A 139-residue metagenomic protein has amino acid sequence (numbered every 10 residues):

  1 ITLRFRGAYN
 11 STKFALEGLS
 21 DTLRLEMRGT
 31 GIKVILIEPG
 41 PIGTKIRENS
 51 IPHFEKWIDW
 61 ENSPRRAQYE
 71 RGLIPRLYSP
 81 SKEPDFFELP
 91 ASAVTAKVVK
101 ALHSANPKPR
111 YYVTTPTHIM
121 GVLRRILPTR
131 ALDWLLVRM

Functional and structural regions predicted by a protein language model:
L3-A8: Active-site loop immediately N-terminal to the catalytic Tyr-X3-Lys motif of short-chain dehydrogenase/reductase
T12-A15: Active-site helix of classical SDR
L25-E26: Alpha-helical segment proximal to the catalytic Tyr-Lys
G29-K108: SDR active-site lid
R110-L123: Short-chain dehydrogenase/reductase
R130-M139: Non-catalytic terminal and boundary segments that flank Rossmann-like NAD(P)-dependent oxidoreductase
